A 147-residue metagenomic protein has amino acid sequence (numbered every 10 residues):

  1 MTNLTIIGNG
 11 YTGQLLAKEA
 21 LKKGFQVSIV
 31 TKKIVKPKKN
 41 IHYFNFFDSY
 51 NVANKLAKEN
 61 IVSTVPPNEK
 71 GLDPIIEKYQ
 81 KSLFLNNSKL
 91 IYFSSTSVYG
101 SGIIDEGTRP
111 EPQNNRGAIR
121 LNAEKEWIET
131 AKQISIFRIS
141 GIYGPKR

Functional and structural regions predicted by a protein language model:
L4-G8: Conserved N-terminal Rossmann-fold NAD(P)-binding element of oxidoreductases
G13-Q14: N-terminal Rossmann-fold NAD(P) dinucleotide-binding loop
A20: Aromatic pocket-lining residues of Rossmann-like dinucleotide-binding sites
I29-I34: N-terminal Rossmann-fold cofactor-binding loop
K39-K58, G71-I75: Conserved Rossmann-fold cofactor-binding substructure of NAD(P)-dependent oxidoreductases
L56-Y92, N122-K125: NAD(P)-cofactor binding segment of oxidoreductase domains
K78-N115: Conserved Rossmann-fold NAD(P)-dependent oxidoreductase catalytic core, especially the SDR/UDP-sugar
E111-F137, P145: Active-site Tyr-X1-5-Lys
